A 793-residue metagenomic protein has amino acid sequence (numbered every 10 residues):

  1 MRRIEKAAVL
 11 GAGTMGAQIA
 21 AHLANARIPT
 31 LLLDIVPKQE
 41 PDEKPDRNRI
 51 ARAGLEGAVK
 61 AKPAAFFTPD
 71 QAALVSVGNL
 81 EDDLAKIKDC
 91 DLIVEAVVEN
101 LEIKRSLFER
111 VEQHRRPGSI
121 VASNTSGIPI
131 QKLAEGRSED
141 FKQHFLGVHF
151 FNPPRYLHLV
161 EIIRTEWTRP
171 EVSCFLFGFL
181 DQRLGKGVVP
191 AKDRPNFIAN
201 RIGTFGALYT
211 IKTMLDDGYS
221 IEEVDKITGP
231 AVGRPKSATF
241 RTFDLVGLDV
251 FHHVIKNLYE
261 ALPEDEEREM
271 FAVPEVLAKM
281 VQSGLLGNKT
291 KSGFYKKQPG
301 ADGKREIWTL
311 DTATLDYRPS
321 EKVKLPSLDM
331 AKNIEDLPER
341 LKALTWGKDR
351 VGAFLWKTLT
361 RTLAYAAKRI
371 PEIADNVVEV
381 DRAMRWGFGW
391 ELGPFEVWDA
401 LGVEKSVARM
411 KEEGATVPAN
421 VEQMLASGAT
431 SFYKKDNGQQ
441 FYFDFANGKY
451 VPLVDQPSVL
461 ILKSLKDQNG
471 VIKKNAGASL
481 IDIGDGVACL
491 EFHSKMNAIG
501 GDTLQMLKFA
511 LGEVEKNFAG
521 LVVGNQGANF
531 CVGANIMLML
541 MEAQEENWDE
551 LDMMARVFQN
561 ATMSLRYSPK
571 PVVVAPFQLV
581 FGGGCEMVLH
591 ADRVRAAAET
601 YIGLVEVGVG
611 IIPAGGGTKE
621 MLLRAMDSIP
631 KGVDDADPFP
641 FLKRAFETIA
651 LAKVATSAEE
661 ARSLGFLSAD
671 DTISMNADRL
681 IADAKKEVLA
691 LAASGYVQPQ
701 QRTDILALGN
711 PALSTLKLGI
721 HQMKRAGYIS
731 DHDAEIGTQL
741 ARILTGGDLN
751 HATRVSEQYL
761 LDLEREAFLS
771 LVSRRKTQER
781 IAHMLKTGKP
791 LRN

Functional and structural regions predicted by a protein language model:
M1-L521, N525-A528, M537-V557, M563-K570 (+5 more regions): N-terminal glycine-rich phosphate-binding loop for ADP-containing cofactors
V532-A534: Extended, composition-driven regions rather than compact fold-specific motifs
C585: Short glycine/serine-rich donor-binding loops of glycosyltransferases
